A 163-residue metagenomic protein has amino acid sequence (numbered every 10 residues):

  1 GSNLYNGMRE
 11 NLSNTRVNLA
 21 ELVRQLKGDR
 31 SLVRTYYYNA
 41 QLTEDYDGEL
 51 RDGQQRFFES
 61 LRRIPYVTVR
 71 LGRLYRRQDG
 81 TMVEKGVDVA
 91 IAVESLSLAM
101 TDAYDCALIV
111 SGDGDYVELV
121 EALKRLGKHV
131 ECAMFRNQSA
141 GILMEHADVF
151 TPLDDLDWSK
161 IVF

Functional and structural regions predicted by a protein language model:
G1-V87, H129, M134, Q138: Domain-level signal for Mg2+-assisted phosphodiester chemistry and nucleotide/NA-binding surfaces in nucleic-acid
E59-F163: Nuclease catalytic cores that cleave nucleic-acid phosphodiester bonds, predominantly acidic two-metal-ion
